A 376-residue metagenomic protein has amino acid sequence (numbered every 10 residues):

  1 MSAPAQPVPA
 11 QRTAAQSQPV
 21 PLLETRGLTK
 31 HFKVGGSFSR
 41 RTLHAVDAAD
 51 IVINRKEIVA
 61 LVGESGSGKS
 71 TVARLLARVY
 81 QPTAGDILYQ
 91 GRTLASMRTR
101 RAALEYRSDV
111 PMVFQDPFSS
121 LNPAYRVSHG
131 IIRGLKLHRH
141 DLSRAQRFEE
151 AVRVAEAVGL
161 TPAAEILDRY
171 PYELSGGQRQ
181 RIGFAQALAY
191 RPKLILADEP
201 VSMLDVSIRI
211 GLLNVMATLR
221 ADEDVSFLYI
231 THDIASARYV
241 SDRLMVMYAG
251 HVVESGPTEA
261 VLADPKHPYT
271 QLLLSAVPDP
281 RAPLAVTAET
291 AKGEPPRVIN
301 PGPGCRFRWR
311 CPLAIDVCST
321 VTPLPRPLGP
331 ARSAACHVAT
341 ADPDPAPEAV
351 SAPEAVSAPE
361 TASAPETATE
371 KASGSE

Functional and structural regions predicted by a protein language model:
M1-A263, S275, A341-E354, E360 (+1 more regions): ABC transporter nucleotide-binding domains
A15-P21, G35, T42, A103 (+2 more regions): Short catalytic/signature loops enriched in Gly
